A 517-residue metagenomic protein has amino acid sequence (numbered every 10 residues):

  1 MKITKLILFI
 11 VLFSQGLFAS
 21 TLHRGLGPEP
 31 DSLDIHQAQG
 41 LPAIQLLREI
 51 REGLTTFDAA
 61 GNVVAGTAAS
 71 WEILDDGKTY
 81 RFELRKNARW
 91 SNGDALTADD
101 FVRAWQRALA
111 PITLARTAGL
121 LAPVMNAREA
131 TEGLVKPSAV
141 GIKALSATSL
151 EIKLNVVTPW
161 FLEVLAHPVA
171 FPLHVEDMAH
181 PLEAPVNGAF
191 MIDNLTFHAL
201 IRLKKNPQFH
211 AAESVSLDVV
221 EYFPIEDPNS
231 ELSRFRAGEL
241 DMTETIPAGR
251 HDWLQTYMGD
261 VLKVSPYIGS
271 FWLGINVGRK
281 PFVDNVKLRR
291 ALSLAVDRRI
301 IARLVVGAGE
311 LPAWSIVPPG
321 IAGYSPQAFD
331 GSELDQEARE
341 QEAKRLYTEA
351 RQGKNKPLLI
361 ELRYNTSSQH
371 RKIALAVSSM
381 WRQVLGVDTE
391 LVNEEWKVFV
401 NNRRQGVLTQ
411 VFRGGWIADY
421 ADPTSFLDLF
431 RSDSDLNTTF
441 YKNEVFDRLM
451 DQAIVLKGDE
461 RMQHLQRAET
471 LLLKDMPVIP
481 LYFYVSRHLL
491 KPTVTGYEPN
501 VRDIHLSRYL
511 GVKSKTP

Functional and structural regions predicted by a protein language model:
G25-D75, Q106, P185: N-terminal lobe/hinge region of extracytoplasmic solute-binding protein
E83, D100-L109, T113-H174: Surface-exposed binding/hinge segments that line and control ligand-binding clefts or catalytic entry sites
T97-A104, A147-K153, G188-A189, S216-V219 (+4 more regions): Alpha-helical secondary-structure segments
K136-A139, T148, K153-E221, D227-N229 (+1 more regions): Gly/Pro-rich hinge or "lid" segments in bacterial periplasmic/extracellular proteins
I142-K143, R303, Q336, V387-V400 (+3 more regions): Extracytoplasmic/peripheral linker and loop segments enriched in polar/acidic and small residues with frequent Thr/Pro
P312-E349, S367-R371: Structural transition elements
E340, L346-A418, D433, S486: Ligand/substrate-recognition segments at binding pockets and active sites
H488-P517: Long beta-strand-rich cores associated with HINT superfamily self-processing modules
